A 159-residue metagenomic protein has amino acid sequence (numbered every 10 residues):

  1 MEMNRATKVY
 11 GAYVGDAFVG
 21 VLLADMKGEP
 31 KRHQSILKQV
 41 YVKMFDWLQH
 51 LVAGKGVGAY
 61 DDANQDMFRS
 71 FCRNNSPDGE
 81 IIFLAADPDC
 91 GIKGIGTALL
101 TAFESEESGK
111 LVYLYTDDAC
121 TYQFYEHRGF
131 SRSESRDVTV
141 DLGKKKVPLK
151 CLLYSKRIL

Functional and structural regions predicted by a protein language model:
M1-R5: Short loop/turn motifs at secondary-structure junctions and domain boundaries
T7-A24, K55-Y60, D87: Conserved beta-hairpin
L22-G28, Y113: Short beta->alpha transition motifs characteristic of CBS
G28-F83, V140-V147: Conserved acyl-donor/pantetheine-binding loop and adjacent beta-alpha core of acyl/acetyltransferases and related
P77-G79, E106-A119: Conserved GNAT acetyl-CoA-binding A-motif
A86, I92-S105, H127: Conserved acetyl-CoA-binding loop-helix of GNAT-fold acetyltransferases
T97, D118-L142: Conserved active-site alpha-helix within GNAT-family acetyltransferase domains
Y115-A119, V138-L159: C-terminal "cap" of GNAT-fold acetyltransferases
